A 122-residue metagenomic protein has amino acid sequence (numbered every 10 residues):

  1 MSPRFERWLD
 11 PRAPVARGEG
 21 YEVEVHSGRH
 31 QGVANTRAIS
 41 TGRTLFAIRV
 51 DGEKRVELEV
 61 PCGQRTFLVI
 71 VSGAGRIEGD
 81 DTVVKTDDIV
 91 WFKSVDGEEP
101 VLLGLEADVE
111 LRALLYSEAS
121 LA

Functional and structural regions predicted by a protein language model:
M1-A122: Jelly-roll (double-stranded beta-helix
